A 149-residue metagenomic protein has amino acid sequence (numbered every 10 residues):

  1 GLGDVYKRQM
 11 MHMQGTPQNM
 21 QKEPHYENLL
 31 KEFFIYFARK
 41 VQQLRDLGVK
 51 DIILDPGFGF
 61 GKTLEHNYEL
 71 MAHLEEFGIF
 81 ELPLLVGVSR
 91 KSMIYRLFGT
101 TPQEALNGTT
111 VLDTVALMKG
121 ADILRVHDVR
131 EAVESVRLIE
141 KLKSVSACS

Functional and structural regions predicted by a protein language model:
G1-Y6: Short, small-residue-biased leader/transition segments that mark boundaries at the very start of proteins
K7-G15, P56, L82-S89: Non-cysteine beta-strand/loop elements that form the S-adenosyl-L-methionine
R8, I52, L124-R125: Hydrophobic residues within beta-strands of alpha/beta enzymes
T16-E23, M93-F98: A short acidic, helix-capping loop that chelates divalent metal ions and anchors anionic groups
Y26-Y36, F58-L74: Active-site glycine- and acidic-residue-rich loops that bind and position anionic ligands or nucleotide-like cofactors
L54, A116, D128: Conserved, mostly hydrophobic/aromatic
V126-S149: C-terminal helical cap(s) of enzyme catalytic domains, especially alpha/beta-barrels
